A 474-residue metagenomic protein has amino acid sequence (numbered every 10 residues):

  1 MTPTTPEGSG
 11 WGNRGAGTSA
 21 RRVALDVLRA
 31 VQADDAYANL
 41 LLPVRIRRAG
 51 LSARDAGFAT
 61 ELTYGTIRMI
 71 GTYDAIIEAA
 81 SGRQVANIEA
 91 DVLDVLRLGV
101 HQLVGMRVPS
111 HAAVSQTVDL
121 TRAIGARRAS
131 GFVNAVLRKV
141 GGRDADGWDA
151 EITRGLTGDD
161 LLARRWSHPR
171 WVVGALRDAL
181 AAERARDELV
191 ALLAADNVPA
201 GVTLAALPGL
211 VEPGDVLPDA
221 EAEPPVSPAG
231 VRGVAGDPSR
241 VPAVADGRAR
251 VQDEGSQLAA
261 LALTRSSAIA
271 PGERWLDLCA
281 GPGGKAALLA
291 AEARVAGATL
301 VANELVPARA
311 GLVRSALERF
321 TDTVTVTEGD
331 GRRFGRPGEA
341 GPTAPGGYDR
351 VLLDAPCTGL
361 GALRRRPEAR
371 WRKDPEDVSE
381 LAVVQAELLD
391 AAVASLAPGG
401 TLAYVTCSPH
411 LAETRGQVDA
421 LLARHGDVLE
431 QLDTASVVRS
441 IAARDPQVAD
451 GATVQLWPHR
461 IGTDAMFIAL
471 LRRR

Functional and structural regions predicted by a protein language model:
M1-R474: S-adenosylmethionine
